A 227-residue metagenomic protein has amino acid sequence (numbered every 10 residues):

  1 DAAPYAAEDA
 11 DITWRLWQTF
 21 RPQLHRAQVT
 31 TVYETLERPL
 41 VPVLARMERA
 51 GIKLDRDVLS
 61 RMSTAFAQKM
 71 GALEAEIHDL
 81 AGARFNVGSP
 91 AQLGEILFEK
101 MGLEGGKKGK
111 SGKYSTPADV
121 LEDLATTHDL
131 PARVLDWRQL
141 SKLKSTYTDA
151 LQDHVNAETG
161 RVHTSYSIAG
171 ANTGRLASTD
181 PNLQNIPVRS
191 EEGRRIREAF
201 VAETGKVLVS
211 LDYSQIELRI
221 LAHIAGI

Functional and structural regions predicted by a protein language model:
D1-E191, V201, G205-V207, S214-E217 (+1 more regions): Conserved "right-hand" nucleotidyltransferase catalytic core of DNA-directed polymerases
I220-A222: Short conserved micro-motifs at the rims of enzyme active sites and ligand-binding pockets
